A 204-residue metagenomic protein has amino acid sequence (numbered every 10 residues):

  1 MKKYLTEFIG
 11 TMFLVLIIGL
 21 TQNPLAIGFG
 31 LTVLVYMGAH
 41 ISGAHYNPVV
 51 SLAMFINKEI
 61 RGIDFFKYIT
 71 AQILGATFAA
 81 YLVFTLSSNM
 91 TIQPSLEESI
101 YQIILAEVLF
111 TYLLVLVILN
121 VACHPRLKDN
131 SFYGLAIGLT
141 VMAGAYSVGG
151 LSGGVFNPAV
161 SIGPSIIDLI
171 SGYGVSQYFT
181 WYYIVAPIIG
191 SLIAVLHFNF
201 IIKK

Functional and structural regions predicted by a protein language model:
M1-K204: Membrane-interface helix-loop junctions and terminal tails of multi-pass membrane proteins
